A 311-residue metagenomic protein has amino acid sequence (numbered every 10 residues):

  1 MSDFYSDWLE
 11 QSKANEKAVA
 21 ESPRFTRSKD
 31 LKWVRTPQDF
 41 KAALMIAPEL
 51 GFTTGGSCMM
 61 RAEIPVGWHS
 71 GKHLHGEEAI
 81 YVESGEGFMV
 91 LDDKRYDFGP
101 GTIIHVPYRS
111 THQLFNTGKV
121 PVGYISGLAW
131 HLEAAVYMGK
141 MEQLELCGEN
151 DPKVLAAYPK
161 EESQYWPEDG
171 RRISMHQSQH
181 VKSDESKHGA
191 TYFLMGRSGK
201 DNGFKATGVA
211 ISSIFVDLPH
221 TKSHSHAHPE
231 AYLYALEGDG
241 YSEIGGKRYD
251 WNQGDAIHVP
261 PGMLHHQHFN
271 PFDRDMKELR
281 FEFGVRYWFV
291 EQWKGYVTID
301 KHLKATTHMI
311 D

Functional and structural regions predicted by a protein language model:
M1-G55, G139-G208, K294-Y296, K304-D311: A short, N-terminal "cap"/entry segment at the start of jelly-roll beta-barrel domains of the cupin/DSBH fold
R35-D39, F52-G56, L74, F98 (+6 more regions): A generic fold-level signal
K41-A47, C58-L74, G196-K200, I211-A227 (+1 more regions): Conserved short histidine dyad/triad with adjacent acidic residue
G51-T54, G71, H105-V106, F204-A206 (+2 more regions): Short glycine/serine/proline-enriched coil/turn segments at secondary-structure junctions
T53, P100, Y108-A135, P261-F289: Ligand-binding loop in jelly-roll beta-barrel domains
G56-M60, I64, A79, F98 (+9 more regions): Short, structured motif recognition centered on aromatic/hydrophobic residues
W68-P100, S110, S225-Q253, L264 (+1 more regions): A short beta-strand-loop-beta hairpin characteristic of the jelly-roll/cupin
A210, Y234, K247, A256-P271 (+1 more regions): C-terminal functional regions that serve as terminal interaction/effector modules
